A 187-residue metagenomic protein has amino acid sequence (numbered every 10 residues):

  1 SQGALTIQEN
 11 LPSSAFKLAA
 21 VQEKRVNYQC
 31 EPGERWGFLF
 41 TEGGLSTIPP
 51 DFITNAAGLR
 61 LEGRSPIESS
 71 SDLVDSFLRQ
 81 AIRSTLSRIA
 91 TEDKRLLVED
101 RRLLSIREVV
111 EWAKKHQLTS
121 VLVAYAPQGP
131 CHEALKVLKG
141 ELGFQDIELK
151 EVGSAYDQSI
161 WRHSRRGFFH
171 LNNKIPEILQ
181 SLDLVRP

Functional and structural regions predicted by a protein language model:
G3-P187: Trp/Phe/Arg-rich N-terminal binding region typifying the photolyase-homology
